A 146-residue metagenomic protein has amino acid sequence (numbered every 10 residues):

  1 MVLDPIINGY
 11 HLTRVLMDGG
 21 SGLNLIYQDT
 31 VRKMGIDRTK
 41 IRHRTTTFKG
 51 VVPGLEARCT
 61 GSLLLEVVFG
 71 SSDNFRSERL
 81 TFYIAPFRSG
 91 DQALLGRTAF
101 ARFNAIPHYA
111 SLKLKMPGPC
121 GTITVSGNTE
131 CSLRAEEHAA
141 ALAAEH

Functional and structural regions predicted by a protein language model:
M1-L12: A short acidic-Thr-Gly-centered motif at the start of a beta-strand
V15-M17: Short hydrophobic beta-strand that contains or immediately precedes a catalytic carboxylate
G19, L23-H146: Aspartic protease core domain of the pepsin/retropepsin superfamily
